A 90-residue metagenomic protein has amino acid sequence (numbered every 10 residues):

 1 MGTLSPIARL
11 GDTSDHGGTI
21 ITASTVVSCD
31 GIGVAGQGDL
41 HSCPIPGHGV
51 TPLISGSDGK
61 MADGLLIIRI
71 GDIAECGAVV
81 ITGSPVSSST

Functional and structural regions predicted by a protein language model:
M1-T90: Intrinsically disordered, low-complexity proline/glycine-rich segments
